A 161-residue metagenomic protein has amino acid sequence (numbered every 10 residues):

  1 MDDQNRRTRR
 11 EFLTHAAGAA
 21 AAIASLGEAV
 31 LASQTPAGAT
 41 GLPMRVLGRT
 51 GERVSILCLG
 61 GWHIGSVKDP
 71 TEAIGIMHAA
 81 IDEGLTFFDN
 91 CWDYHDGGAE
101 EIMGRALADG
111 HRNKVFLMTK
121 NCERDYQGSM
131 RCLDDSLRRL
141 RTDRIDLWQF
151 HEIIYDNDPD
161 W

Functional and structural regions predicted by a protein language model:
D2-A20: N-terminal secretory signal peptides and thylakoid transit peptides that target proteins across membranes
G27-L57: C-terminal segment of N-terminal export signals and the immediately downstream linker at the start of the mature
L47, L59, F88, M103 (+3 more regions): Conserved, mostly hydrophobic/aromatic
G48-G51, G104-R112, S136-T142: Acidic (Asp/Glu)-rich catalytic clusters
E52-I56, L85-T86, H111-V115, T142-D146: Short, well-ordered coil/turn segments that N-cap beta-strands
G60-P70, T119-Q127: Active-site mouth loops of central-metabolism enzymes
N90-A106: Glycine-rich, proline-tolerant flexible connector loops at the mouths of alpha/beta enzymes
R124-W161: Glycine/proline-rich, positively charged, aromatic-decorated active-site loop/lid region on the catalytic face
